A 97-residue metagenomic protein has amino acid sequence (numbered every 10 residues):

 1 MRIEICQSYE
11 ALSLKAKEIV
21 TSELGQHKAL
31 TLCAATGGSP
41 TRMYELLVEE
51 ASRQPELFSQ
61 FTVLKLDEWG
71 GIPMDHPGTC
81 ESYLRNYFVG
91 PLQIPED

Functional and structural regions predicted by a protein language model:
M1-L32: N-terminal glycine-/serine-/threonine-rich phosphate-binding loop
S8, T36, L66-E68: Fold-independent oxyanion-binding glycine-rich loops and adjacent beta-strand/coil segments at enzyme active sites
A16, M43-L47, M74-H76: Short, glycine/acidic-enriched capping/hinge loops at junctions between secondary-structure elements
E23, E50, P91: Change "in soluble alpha/beta enzymes" to "in soluble alpha/beta proteins
Q26-S52: Glycine-rich N-terminal segment of FAD-binding domains in flavoprotein oxidoreductases, spanning the beta-loop-helix
E56-D97: Ligand-binding beta-strand-loop-alpha-helix segment within the catalytic cores of soluble metabolic enzymes
